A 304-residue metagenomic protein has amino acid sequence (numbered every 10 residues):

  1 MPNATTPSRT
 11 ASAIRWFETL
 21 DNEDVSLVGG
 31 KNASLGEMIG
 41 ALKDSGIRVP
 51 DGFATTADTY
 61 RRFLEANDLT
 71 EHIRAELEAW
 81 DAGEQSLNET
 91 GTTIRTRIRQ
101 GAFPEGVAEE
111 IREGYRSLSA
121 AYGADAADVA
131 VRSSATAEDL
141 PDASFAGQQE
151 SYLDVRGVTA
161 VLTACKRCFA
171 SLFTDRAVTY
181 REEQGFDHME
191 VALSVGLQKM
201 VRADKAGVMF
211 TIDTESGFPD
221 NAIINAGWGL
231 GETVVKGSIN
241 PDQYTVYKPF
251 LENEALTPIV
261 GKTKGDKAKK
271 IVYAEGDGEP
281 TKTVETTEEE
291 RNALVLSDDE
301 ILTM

Functional and structural regions predicted by a protein language model:
M1-G196, K205, T283-M304: N-terminal beta-alpha lobe that positions the nucleotide/phosphoryl donor in ATP/NTP-coupled carboxylate activation
A137, A203, L230-E232: Short loop/turn segments at secondary-structure transitions that flank enzyme active sites
D142-A143, V208, T233-K236: Short conserved micro-motifs at the rims of enzyme active sites and ligand-binding pockets
Y152-R156, F210-I212, V246-Y247: Short beta-strand-to-turn element immediately C-terminal to the catalytic PLP-Schiff-base lysine in fold type I
K199, A203-F210: Phosphate/diphosphate-binding loops
D213-T214, V234: Short, acidic, Ser/Thr-enriched surface-loop or helix-capping motifs
N221-M304: Conserved catalytic alpha/beta cores of large enzymes that bind or transform nucleotide phosphates and polynucleotides
